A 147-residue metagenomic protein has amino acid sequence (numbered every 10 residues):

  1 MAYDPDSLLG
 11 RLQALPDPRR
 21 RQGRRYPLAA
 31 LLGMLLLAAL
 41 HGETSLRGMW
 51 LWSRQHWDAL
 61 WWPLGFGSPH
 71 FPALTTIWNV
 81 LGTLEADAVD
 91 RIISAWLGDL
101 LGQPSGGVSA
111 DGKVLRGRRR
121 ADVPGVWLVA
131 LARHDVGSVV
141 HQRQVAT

Functional and structural regions predicted by a protein language model:
M1-A110, L115-R118, A130-V140: Dynamic "connector" segments at or just before major functional cores
R120-W127: Short, flexible loop/turn motifs enriched in small residues
R143-T147: Active-site beta-loop-alpha junctions of metal-dependent nucleic acid enzymes, especially the RNase H-like/DDE
